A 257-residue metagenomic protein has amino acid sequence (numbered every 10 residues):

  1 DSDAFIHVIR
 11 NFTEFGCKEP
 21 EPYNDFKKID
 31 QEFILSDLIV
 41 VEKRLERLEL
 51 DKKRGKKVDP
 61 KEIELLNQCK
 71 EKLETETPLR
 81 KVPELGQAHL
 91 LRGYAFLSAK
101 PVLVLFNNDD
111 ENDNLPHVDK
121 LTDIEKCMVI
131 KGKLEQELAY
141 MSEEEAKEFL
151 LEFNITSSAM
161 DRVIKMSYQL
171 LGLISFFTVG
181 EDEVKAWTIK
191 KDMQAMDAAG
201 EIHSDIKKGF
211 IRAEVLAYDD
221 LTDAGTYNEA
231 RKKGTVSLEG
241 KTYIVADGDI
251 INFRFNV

Functional and structural regions predicted by a protein language model:
D1-A4, K28, V40: Generic beta-strand or strand-like secondary-structure segments
D1-T13: Inter-motif core of Ras-like GTPase G domains
D3, D37, D249: Acidic active-site catalytic centers that drive phospho-/nucleotidyl reactions and related ester hydrolyses
A4, Q31, E201-S204: Short, intrinsically disordered, mixed-charge
F12-I29, E42-D51, E144: Acidic/polar active-site rim loop that often engages polyanionic ligands
E19-F33, C69-K72, P78: Buried, small/hydrophobic-residue-enriched core segments of structured protein domains
F26, Q31, L38, K56-D59 (+1 more regions): Amphipathic alpha-helical coiled-coil segments with heptad-repeat character
R47-A246, I251, N256-V257: C-terminal-of-GTPase-core extension/linker across diverse P-loop GTPases
